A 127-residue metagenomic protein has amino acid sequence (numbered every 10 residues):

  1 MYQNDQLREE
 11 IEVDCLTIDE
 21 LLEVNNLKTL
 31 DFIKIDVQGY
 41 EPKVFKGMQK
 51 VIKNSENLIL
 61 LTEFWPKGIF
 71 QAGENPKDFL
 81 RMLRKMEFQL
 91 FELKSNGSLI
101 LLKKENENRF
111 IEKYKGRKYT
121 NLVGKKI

Functional and structural regions predicted by a protein language model:
M1-S55, G68-E74, M82: Short internal loop-to-helix segment that lines adenine-nucleotide cofactor pockets
D5, I69-I127: Rossmann-like AdoMet/SAM-dependent catalytic core
V13, L61, L101-L102: A generic structural signal for ordered alpha-helices
L16, E63, L93-S95: Conserved beta-strand termini and adjacent loop/short-helix elements that scaffold enzyme active sites in alpha/beta
D31-I35, L61-E63, V123: Short beta-strand segments
N57-I59: Short glycine-centered segments of the SAM/dcSAM-binding site in methyltransferase folds
